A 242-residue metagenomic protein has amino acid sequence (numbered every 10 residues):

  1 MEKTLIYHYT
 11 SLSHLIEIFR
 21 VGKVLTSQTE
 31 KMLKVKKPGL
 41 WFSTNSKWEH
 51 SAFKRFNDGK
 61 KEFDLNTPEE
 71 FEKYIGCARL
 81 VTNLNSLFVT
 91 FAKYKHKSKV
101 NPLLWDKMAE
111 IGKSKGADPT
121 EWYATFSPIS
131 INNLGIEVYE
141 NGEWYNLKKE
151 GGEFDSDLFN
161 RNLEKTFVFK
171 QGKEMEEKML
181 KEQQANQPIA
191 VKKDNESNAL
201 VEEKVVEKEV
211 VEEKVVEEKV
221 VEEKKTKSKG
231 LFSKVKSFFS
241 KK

Functional and structural regions predicted by a protein language model:
M1-N198, L231-F232, F238: NAD-dependent ADP-ribosyltransferases
Q187-K229: Acidic, proline-/serine-/threonine-rich low-complexity intrinsically disordered repeat tracts
S240-K242: A positional/structural detector of protein chain ends, strongest at the extreme C-terminus and weakly at the extreme
